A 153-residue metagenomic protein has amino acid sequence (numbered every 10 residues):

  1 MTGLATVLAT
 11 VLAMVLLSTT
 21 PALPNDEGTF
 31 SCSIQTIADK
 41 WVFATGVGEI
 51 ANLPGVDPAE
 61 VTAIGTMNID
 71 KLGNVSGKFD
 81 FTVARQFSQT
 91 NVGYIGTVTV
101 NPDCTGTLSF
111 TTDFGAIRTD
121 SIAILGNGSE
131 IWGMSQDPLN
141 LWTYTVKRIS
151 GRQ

Functional and structural regions predicted by a protein language model:
G3-S18: Bacterial N-terminal signal peptides
T20-Q153: Mature soluble binding/inhibitory domains
